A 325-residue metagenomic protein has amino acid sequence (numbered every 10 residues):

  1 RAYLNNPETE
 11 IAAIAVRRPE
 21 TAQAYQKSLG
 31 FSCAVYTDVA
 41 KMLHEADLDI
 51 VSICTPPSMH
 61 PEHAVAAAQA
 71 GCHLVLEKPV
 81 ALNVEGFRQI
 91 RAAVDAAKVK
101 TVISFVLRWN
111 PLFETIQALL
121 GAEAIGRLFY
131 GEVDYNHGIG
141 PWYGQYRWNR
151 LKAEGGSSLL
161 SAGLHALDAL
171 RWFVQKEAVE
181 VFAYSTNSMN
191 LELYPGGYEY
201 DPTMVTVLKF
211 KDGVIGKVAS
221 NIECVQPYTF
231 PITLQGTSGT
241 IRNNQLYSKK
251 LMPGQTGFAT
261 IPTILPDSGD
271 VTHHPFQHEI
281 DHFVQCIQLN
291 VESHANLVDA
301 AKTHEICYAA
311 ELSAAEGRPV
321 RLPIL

Functional and structural regions predicted by a protein language model:
R1-G30: N-terminal Rossmann-like dinucleotide-binding module
L4, T9, I50-I53, K211 (+1 more regions): C-terminal helix-rich "cap/oligomerization" subdomain common to oxidoreductases
R17, V225, S268-I280: Active-site loop of classical SDR/Rossmann-like NAD(P)-dependent oxidoreductases, centered on the catalytic Tyr-X3-Lys
F31-A93: Beta-loop-alpha module in the N-terminal Rossmann-like domain of NAD(P)-dependent dehydrogenases, especially those
L76-E77, L82, T101-I103, V218 (+1 more regions): Hydrophobic residues in well-ordered beta-strands that form the structural core
Q89-V106, G126-G131: Rossmann-fold dehydrogenase core element
L107-G197, G317: Predominantly a Rossmann-like dinucleotide-binding segment in NAD(P)-dependent oxidoreductases
L167-K250, Q277-N290: Contiguous beta-strand/loop segments that form the cofactor/metal-binding neighborhood of enzyme cores
